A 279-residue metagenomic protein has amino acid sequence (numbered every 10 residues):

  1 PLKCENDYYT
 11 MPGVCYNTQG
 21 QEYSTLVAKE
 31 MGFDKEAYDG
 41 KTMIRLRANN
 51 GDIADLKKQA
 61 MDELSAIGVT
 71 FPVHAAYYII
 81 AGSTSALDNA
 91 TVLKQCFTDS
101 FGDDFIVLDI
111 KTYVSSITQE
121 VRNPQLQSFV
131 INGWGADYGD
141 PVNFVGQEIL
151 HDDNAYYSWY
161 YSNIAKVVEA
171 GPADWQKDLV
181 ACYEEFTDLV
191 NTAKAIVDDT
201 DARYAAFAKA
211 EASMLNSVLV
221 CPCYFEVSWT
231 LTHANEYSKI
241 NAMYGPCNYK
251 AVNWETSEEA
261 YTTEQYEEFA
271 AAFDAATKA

Functional and structural regions predicted by a protein language model:
P1-N6, P12, Q21, V27 (+6 more regions): Sec/Tat-exported extracytoplasmic proteins
L2-C4, G135-D140, H151, V227-W229: Short loop/turn segments at secondary-structure transitions that flank enzyme active sites
Y9-T10, C15-A54, S65-V69, Q119-Q125 (+3 more regions): Short, solvent-exposed loop/beta-turn-alpha elements that line the ligand-binding surface or hinge of extracytoplasmic
M31, A37-A136, F225-S228: Ligand/substrate-recognition segments at binding pockets and active sites
A48-D55, Q59, S85-C96, S116 (+8 more regions): Extracytoplasmic/secreted proteins, especially bacterial periplasmic and envelope-associated proteins
D55-A81, L179-A234: Bilobed periplasmic-binding protein-like "clamshell/Venus-flytrap" ligand-binding domains
W134-N143, S158-Y161: Short, basic, helix/turn surface patches
E258-A279: Beta-rich interaction/scaffold domains
